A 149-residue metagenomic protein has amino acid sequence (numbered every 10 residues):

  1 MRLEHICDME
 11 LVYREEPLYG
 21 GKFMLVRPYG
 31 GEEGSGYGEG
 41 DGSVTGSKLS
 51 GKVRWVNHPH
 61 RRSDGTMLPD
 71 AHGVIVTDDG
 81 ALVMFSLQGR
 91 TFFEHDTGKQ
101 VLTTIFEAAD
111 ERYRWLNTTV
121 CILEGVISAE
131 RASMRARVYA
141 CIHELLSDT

Functional and structural regions predicted by a protein language model:
M1-T149: Beta-strand-enriched cores of mature, soluble protein domains
